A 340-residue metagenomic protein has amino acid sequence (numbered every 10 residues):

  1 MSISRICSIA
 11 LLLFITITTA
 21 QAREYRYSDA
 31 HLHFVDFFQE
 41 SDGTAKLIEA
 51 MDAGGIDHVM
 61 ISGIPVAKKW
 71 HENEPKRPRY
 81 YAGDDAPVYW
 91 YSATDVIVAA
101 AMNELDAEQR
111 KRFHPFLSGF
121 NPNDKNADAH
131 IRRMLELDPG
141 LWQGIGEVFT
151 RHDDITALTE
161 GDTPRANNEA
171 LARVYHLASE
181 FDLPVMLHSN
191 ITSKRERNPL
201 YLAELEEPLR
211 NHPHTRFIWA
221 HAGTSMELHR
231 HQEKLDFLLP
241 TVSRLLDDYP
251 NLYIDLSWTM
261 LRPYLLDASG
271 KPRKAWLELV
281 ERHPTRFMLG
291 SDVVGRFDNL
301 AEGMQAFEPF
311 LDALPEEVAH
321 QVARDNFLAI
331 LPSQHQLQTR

Functional and structural regions predicted by a protein language model:
L11-A20: Hydrophobic h-region of N-terminal signal peptides that target proteins for export in Gram-negative bacteria
A22-A100: An N-terminally biased module of ancient metal coordination in phosphate/nucleic-acid-related enzymes
R23, I48-G55, V98-R112, I131-Q143 (+4 more regions): Acidic (Asp/Glu)-rich catalytic clusters
E24-A30, Q39, G43-S62, E278-M288 (+1 more regions): Mid-to-C-terminal alpha-helical segments outside catalytic/metal-binding sites
S28-L32, V59-I61, F113-S118, Q143-E147 (+4 more regions): Hydrophobic faces of well-ordered beta-strands that scaffold small-molecule active sites in alpha/beta enzyme cores
V35-G43, V66-W70, V88-T94, F120-D128 (+6 more regions): Acidic-and-aromatic substrate-binding clefts and catalytic sites of carbohydrate-active enzymes
P75-S193: Active-site gating/metal-coordination segments in enzymes
H152, T159-M288: Catalytic pocket-lining loop regions of alpha/beta-barrel enzymes, especially the amidohydrolase/enolase/GH5 lineages
